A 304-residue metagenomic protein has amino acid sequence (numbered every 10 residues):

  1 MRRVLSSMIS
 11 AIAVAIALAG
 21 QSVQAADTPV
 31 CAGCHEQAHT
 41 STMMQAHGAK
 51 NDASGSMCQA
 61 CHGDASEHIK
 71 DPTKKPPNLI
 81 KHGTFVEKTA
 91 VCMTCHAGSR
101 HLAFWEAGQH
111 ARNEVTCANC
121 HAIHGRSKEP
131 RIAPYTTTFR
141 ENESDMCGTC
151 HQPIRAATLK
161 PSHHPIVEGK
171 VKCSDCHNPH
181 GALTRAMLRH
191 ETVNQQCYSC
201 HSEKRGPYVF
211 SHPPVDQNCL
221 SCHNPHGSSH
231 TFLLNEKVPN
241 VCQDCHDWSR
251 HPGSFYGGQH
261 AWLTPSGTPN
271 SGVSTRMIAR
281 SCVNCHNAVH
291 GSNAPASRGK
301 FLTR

Functional and structural regions predicted by a protein language model:
L5, G20-R304: Short sequence/structural segments immediately N-terminal
S7-A19: Bacterial N-terminal signal peptides
